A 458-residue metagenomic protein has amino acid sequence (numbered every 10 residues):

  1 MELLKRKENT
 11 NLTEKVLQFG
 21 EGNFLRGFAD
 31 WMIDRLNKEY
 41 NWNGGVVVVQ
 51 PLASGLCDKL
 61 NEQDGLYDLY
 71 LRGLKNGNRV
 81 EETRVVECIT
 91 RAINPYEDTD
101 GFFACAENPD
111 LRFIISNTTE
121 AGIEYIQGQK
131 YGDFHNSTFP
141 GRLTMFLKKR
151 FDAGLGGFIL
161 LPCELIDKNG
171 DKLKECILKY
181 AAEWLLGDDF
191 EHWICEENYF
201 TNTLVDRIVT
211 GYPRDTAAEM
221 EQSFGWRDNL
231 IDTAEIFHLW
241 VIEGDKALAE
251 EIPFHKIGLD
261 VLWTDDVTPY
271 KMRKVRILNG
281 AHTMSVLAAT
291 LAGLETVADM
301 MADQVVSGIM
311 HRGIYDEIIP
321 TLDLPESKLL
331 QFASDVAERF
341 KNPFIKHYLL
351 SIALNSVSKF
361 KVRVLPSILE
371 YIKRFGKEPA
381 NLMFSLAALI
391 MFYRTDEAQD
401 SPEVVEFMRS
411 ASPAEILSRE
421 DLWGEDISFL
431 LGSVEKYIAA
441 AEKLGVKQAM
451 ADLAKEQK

Functional and structural regions predicted by a protein language model:
M1-K458: Substrate/ligand-engaging "lid" and interaction regions
